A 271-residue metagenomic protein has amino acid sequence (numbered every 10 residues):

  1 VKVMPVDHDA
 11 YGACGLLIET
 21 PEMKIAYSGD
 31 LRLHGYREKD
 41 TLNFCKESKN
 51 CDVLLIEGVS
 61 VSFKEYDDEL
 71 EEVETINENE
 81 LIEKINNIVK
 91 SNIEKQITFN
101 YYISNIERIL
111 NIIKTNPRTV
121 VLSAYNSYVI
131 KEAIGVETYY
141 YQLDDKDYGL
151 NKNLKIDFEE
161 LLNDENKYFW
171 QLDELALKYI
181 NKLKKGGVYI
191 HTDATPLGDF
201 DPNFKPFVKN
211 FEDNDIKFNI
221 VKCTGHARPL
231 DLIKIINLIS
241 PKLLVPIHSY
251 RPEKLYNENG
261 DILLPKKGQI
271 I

Functional and structural regions predicted by a protein language model:
V1-E107, N111-K114, V121: His/Asp/Glu-rich metal-coordinating catalytic cores of metallo-dependent phosphodiesterases/hydrolases acting on
K2, Y27, G35, Y128 (+3 more regions): Non-globular, low-confidence helical/coil segments that flank catalytic cores
M4-V6, S123, Y141-L143, V221 (+1 more regions): Conserved beta-strand termini and adjacent loop/short-helix elements that scaffold enzyme active sites in alpha/beta
D7-D9, G29-L31, G58-V59, Y102 (+5 more regions): Active-site metal-binding loops of divalent metal-dependent hydrolases
A10, H34, S62-E65, N105-I109 (+4 more regions): Flexible loop/turn segments at secondary-structure boundaries
G58-E65, A124-G135, Y139, K222-D231: Short connector loops at secondary-structure junctions
D68-Y179, L183, I247: Hard-cation-handling environments
K114-R118, D145-I271: C-terminal regulatory/interaction regions
